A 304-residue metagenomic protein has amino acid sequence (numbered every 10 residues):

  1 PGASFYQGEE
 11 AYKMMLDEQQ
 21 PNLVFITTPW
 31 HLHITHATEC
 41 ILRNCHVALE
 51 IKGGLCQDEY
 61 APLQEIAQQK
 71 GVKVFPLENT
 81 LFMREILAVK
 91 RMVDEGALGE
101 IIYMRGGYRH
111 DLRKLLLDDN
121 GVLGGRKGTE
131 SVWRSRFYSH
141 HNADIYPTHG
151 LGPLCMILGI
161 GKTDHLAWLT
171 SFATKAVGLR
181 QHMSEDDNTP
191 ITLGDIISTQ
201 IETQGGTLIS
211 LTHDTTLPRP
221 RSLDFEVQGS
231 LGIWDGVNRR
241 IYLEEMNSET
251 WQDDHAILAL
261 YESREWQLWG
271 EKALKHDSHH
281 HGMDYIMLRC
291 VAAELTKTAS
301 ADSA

Functional and structural regions predicted by a protein language model:
P1: N-terminal Rossmann-like dinucleotide-binding module
S4-A11: Short acidic-hydrophobic, aromatic-tinged amphipathic segments that line or gate anion-handling sites
Q19: Active-site charged/polar residues at nucleotide-handling catalytic sites that mediate phosphoryl, nucleotidyl
N22-L23, P29-W30, I34-F82, G96: Beta-strand-loop-alpha-helix segment that lines the small-molecule cofactor/substrate pocket of alpha/beta enzymes
T80-P190: Predominantly a Rossmann-like dinucleotide-binding segment in NAD(P)-dependent oxidoreductases
T199-G205, G229: Active-site beta-strand termini and strand-to-loop segments that position acidic
L211-R221: Glycine-rich phosphate/pyrophosphate-binding beta-alpha loops
R221-G236, E245-A304: C-terminal helical cap and adjacent loop that interface with cofactors, partners, or active-site loops
